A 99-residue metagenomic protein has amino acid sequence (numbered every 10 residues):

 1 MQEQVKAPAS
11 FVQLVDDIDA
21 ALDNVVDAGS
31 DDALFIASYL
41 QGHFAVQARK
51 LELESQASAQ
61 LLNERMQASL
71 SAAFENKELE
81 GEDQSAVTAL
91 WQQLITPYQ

Functional and structural regions predicted by a protein language model:
Q2-A33: Short terminal alpha-helical segments
K6-A9, Q13, F35, Y39 (+4 more regions): Alpha-helix boundary/N-cap detector
D17, Y39, R65, A86-Q93: Charged, amphipathic alpha-helical oligomerization/scaffolding segments
D19-D23, A48, L70-F74: Amphipathic alpha-helical segments within well-ordered protein domains
D27-L62: Amphipathic alpha-helical interaction modules
Q41-R49, Q67, S71, Q92: Amphipathic alpha-helical core segments of compact helical bundles
K50-A72, E82-A86: Short, charged early-sequence alpha-helical segments and their helix-coil boundaries
A72-Q99: Amphipathic alpha-helical binding modules
